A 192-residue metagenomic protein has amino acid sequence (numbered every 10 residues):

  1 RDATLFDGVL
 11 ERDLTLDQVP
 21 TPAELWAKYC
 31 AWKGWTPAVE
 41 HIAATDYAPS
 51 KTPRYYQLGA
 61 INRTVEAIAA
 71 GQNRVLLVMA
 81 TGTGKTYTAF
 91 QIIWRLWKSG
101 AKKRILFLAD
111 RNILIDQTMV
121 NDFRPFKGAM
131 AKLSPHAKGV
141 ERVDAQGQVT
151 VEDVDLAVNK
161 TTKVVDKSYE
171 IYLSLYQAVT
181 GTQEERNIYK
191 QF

Functional and structural regions predicted by a protein language model:
R1-R104, A109, I113, Q117-A129 (+6 more regions): ATP-dependent helicase/translocase motor core
M130-V165: Functional beta-strand-loop-alpha-helix junction segments that form "active/interaction loops" within catalytic
